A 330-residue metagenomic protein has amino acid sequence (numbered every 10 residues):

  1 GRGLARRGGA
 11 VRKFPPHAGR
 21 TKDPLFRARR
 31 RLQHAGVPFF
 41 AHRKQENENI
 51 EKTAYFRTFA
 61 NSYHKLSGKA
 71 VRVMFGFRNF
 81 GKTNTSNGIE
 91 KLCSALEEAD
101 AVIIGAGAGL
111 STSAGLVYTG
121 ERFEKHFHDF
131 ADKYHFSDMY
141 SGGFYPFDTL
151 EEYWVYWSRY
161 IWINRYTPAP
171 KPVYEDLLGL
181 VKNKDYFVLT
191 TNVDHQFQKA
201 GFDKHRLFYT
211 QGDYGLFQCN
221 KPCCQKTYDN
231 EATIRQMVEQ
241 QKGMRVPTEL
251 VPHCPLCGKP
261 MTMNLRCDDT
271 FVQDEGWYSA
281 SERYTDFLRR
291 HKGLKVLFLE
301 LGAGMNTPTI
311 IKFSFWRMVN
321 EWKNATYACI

Functional and structural regions predicted by a protein language model:
G1-R2, G19-K22, A28, H42 (+1 more regions): A cross-taxon signal for low-complexity, glycine/charged-rich
G3, R12-K13, D23, H34 (+3 more regions): Residue-level detector of transmembrane insertion/anchoring sites
A5-R7, P16-H17, R29, Q33-A35 (+3 more regions): Short, often N-terminal, low-complexity regions that either remain intrinsically disordered or form a short helix
R7-A10, K22, G36, K69-R72: Detector for intrinsically disordered, low-structure N-terminal pre-sequences
A10, L25, H34-A35, Q45 (+2 more regions): Hydrophobic alpha-helical membrane context
R12, T21, R43-E51, A60 (+2 more regions): Generic cytosolic/nucleocytoplasmic N-terminal low-complexity/intrinsically disordered segments
F14, F26, F39-F40, Y55-F59 (+1 more regions): Aromatic (phenylalanine/tyrosine) cluster motif
T53-I330: Conserved catalytic alpha/beta core of Sir2/sirtuin-type deacylases, generalized to analogous enzyme cores that bind
